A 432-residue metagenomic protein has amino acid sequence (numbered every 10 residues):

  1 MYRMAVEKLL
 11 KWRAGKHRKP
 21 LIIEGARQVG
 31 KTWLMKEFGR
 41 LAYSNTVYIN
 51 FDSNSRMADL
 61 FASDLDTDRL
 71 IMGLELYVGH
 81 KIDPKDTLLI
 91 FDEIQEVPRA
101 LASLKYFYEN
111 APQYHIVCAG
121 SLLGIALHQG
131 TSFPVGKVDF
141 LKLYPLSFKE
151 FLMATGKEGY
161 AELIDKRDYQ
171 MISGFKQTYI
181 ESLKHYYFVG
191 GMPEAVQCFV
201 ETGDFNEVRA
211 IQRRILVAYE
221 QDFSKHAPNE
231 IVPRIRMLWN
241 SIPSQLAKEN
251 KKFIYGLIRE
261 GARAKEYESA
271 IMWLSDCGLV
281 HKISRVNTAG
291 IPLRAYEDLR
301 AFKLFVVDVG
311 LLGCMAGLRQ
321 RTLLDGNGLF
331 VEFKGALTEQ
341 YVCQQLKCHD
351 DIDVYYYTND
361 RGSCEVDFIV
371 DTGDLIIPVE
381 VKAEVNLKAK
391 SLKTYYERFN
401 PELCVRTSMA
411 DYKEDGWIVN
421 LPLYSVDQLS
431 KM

Functional and structural regions predicted by a protein language model:
M1-G15: Pre-Walker A adenine-sensing motif
I23: Hydrophobic anchor at the beta1->P-loop junction of P-loop NTPases
K31: Conserved lysine of the Walker
L34, F38: Hydrophobic positions on the alpha1 helix immediately C-terminal to the Walker A/P-loop
S53-K85: Short glycine-rich substrate-engagement loop in P-loop NTPases that contacts/grips substrate
I90, H115-S121, K142: Structural recognition of the conserved hydrophobic beta-strand(s) that form the central parallel beta-sheet of P-loop
H128-A247: Interdomain motor-coupling "hinge/lid" segment immediately C-terminal to the ATP-binding subdomain of NTP-driven enzymes
V200-E365, I369-D371: Accessory nucleic acid-recognition modules appended to NTPase machines
